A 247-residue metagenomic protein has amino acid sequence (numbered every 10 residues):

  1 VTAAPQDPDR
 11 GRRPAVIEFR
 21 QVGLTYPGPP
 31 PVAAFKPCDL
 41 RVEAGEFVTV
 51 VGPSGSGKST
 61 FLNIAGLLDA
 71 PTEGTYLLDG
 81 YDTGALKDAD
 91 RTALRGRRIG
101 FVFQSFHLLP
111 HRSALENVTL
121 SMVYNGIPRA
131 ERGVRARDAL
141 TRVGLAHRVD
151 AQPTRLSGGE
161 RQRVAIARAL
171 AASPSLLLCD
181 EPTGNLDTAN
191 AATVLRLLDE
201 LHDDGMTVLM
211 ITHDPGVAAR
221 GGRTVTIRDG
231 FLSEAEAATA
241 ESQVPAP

Functional and structural regions predicted by a protein language model:
V1-L24, S233-P247: ABC-family P-loop ATPase nucleotide-binding domain
P14-I227: ABC family nucleotide-binding domain
